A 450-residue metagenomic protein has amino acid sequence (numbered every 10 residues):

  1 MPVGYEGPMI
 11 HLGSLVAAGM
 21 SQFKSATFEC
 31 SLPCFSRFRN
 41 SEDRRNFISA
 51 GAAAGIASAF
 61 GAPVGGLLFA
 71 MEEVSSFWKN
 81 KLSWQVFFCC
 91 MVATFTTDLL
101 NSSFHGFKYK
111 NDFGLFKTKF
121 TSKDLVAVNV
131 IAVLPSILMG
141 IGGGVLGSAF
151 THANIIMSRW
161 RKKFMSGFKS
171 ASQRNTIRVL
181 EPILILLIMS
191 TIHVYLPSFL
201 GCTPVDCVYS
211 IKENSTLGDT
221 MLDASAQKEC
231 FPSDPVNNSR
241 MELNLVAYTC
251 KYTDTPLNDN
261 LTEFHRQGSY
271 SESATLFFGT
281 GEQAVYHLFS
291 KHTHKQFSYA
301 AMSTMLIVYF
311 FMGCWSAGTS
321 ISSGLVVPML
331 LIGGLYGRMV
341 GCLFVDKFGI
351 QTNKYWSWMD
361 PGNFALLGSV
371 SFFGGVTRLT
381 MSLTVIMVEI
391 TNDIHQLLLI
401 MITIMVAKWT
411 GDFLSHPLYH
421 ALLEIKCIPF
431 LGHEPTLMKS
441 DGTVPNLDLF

Functional and structural regions predicted by a protein language model:
M1-F450: Alpha-helical transmembrane segments and immediately membrane-proximal extracytoplasmic
